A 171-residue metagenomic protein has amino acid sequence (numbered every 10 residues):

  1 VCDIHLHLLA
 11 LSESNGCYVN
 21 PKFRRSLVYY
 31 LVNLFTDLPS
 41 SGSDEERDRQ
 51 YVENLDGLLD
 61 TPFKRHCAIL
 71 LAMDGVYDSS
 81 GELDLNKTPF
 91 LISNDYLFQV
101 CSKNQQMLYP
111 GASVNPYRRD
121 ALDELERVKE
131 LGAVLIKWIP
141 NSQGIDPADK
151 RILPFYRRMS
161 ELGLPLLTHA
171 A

Functional and structural regions predicted by a protein language model:
V1-A171: Helix-coil boundary/capping segments in enzymes
